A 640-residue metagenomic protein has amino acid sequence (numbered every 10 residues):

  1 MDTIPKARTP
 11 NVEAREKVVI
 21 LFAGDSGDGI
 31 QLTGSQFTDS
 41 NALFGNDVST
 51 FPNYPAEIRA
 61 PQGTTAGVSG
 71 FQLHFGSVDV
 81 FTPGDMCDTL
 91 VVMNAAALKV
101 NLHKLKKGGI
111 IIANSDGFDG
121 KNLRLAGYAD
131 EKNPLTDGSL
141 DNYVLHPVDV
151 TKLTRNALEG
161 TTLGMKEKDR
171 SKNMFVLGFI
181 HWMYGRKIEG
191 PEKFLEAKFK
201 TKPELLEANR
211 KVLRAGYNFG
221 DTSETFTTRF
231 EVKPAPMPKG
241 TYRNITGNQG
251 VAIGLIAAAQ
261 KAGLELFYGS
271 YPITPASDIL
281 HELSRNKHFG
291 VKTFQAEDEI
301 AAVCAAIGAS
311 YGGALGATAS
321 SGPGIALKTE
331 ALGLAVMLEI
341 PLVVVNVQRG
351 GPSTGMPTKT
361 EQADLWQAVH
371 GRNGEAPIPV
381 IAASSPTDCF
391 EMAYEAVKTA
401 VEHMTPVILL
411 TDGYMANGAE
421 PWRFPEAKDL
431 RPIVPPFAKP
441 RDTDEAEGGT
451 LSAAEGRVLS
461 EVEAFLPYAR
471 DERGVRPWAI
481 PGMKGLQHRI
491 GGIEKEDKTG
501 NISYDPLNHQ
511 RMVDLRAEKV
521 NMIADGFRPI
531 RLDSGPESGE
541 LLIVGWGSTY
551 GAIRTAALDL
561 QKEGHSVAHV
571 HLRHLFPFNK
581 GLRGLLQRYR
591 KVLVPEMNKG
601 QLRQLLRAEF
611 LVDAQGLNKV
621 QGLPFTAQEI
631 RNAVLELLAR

Functional and structural regions predicted by a protein language model:
D2-A262: Active-site cofactor/cluster-binding pocket
K17, N156-L158, T225-G240, A258-E265 (+5 more regions): Gly-rich Lys/Arg/Thr-decorated short loops/hinges at beta-loop-alpha junctions or inter-strand turns that position
K17-K106, I253, L266, T274-H370 (+1 more regions): Thiamine diphosphate
V18-D25, V176-G178, L266-G269, G316-A319 (+4 more regions): Short glycine-rich or small-residue beta-strand-to-loop segments that form or flank ligand, phosphate, metal/Fe-S
S26, V150-K152, E159-L163, L177-W182 (+5 more regions): Peripheral docking tails and interdomain loops at the edges of cofactor- or intermediate-handling domains
P55-R59, F118-N122, L153, I300-A302 (+6 more regions): Short gly/pro/ser/thr-enriched loop/turn and capping motifs at secondary-structure boundaries
G84, L90, G138-L153, A197 (+4 more regions): Conserved thiamine diphosphate
M237, I245-G254, A262, M392 (+1 more regions): Flexible, low-complexity linker and terminal segments
